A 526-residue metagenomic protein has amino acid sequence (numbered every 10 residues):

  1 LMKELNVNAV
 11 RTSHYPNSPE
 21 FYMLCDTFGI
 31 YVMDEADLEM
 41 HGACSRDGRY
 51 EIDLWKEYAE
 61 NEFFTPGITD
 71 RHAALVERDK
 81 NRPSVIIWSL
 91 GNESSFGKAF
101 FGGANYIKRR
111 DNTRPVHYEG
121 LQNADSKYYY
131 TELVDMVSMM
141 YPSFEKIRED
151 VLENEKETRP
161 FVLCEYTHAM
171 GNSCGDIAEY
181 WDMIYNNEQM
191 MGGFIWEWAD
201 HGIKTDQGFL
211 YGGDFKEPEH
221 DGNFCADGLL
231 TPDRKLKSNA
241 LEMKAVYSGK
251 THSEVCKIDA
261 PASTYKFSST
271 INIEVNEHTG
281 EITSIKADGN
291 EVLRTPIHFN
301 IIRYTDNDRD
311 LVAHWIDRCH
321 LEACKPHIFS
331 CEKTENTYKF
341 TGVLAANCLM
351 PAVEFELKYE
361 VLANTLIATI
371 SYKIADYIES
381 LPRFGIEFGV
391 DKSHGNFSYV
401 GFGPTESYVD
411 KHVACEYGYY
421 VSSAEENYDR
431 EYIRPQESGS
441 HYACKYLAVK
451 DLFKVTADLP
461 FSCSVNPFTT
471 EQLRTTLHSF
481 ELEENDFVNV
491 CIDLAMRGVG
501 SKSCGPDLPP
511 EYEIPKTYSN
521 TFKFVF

Functional and structural regions predicted by a protein language model:
L1-E254: Extended substrate-binding grooves/exosites of carbohydrate-active enzymes
C256-F526: Beta-strand/loop-rich accessory regions of lumenal/periplasmic or secreted enzymes, predominantly carbohydrate-active
